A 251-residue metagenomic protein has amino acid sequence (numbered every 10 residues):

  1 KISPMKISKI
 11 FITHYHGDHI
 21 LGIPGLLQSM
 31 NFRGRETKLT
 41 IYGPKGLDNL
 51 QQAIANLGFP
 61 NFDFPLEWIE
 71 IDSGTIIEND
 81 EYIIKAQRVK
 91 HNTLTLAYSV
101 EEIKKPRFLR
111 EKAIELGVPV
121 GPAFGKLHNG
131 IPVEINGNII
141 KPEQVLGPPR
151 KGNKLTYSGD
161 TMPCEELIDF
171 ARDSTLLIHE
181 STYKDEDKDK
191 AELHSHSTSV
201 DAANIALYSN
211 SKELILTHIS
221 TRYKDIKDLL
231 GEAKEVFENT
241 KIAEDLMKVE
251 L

Functional and structural regions predicted by a protein language model:
K1-Y42, E67-D72: Active-site metal-binding motif and surrounding structural segment of the metallo-beta-lactamase
S3-P4, E78, P148-R150: Short, flexible hinge/linker loops that cap or flank conserved catalytic cores
S8-H16, G43-P44, T156-T161, I178-E180 (+2 more regions): Active-site neighborhood of phospho(di)ester-bond hydrolases with catalytic His/Asp-centered motifs
I23-L26, Q51-I54, L167, A233: Hydrophobic packing residues within well-ordered alpha-helices of enzyme cores
R35-E70, R222: Active-site neighborhood of divalent metal-dependent phosphoester bond hydrolases
P65-W68, I84, T240: Generic structural signal for residues in well-ordered beta-strands
S73-G74, C164-L251: Binuclear metal-ion centers of metallo-dependent hydrolases, dominated by the metallo-beta-lactamase
Y82-Y157, T161-F170, L176-I178: Active-site-proximal loop/helix segment associated with metal-binding centers of metalloenzymes
